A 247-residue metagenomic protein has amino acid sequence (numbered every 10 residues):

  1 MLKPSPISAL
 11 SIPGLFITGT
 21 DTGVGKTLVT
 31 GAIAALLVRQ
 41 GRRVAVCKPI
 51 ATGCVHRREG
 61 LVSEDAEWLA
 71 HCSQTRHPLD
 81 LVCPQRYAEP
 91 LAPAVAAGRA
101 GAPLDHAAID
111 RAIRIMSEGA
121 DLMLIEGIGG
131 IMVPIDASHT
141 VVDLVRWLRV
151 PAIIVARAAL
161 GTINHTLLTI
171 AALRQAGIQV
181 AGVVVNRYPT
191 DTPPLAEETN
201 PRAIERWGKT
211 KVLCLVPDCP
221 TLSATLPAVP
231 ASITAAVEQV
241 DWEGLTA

Functional and structural regions predicted by a protein language model:
L2, A171-A247: C-terminal lobe/tail of nucleotide-utilizing enzymes
L10, G14, L28-P103, A107 (+1 more regions): N-terminal phosphate/diphosphate-binding loop that engages ATP/GTP or pyrophosphate donors across diverse enzyme folds
I17-T18: Hydrophobic anchor at the beta1->P-loop junction of P-loop NTPases
V24-G25: Conserved glycine(s) of the Walker
K48, I153-A156, A181-R187: Short internal beta-strands
I109, I113-A137: Switch II (G3) loop of P-loop NTPases
D136-A159: Inter-motif core of Ras-like GTPase G domains
